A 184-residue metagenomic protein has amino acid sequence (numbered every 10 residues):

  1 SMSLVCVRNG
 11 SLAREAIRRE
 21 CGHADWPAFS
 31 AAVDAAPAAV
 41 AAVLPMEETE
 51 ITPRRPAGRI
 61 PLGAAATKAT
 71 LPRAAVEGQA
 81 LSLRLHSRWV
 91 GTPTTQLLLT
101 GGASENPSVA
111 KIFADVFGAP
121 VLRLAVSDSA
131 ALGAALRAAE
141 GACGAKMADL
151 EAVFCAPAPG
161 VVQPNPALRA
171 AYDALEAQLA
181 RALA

Functional and structural regions predicted by a protein language model:
S1-L98, E105-A184: Active-site core segments that coordinate phosphate-bearing ligands/cofactors across diverse enzyme families
